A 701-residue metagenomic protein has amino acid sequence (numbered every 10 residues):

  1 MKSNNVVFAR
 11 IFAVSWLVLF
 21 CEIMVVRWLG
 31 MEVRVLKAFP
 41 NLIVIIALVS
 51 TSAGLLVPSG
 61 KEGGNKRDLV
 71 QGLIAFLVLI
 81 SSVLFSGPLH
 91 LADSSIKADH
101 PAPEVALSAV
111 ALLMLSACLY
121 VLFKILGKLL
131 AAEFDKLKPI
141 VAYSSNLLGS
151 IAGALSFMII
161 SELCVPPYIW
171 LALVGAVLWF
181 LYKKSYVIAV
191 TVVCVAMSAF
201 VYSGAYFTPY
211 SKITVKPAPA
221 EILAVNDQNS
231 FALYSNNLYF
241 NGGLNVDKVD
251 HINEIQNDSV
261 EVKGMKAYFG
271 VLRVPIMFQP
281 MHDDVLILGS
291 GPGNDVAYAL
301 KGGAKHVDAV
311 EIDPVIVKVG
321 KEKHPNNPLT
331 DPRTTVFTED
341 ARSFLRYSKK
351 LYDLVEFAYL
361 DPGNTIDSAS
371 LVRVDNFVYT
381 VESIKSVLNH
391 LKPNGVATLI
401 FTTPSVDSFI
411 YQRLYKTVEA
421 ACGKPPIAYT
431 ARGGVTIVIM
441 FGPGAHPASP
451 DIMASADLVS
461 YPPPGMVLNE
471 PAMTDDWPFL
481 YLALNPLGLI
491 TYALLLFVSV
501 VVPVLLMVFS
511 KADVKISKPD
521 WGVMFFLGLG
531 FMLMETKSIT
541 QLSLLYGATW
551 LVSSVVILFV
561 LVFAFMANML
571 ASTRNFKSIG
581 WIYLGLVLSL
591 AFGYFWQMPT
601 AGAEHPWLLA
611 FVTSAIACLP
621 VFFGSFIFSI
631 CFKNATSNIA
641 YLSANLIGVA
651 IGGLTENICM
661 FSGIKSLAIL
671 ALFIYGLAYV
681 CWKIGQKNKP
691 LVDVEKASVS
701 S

Functional and structural regions predicted by a protein language model:
M1-S701: Alpha-helical transmembrane segments of multi-pass membrane proteins
